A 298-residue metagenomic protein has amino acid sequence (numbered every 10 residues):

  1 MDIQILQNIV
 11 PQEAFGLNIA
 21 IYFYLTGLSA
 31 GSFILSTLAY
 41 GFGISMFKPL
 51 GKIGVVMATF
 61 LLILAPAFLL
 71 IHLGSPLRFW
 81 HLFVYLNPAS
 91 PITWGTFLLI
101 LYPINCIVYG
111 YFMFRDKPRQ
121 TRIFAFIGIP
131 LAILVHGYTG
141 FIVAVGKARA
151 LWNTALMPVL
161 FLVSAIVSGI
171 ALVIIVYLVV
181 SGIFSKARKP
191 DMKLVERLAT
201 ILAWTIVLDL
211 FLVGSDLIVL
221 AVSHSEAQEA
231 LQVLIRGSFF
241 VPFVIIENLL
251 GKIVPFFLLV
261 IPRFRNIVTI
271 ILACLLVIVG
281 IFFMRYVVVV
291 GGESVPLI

Functional and structural regions predicted by a protein language model:
M1-I19, I71-I92, G140-F161, D216-F239 (+1 more regions): Membrane-interface interhelical loops and short amphipathic "cap" helices that link adjacent transmembrane segments
F23-L25, G43-S45, I100, N105-G251 (+2 more regions): Long, contiguous internal "core" modules enriched in hydrophobic/ aromatic residues
L25-L101, N105: Membrane helical hairpin/interfacial module
S29, A58, A65, Y102 (+4 more regions): Small-residue hotspots
I34, G137, I253-V254, F283: Hydrophobic membrane-targeting signal helices
L64, I133-G137, L210, V277-Y286: Aromatic-anchored segments of alpha-helical transmembrane domains
A65, I92-G95, I166-V167, F282-G291: Juxtamembrane membrane-interface segments at transmembrane alpha-helix termini
I261-I298: TerminUS-proximal long segments
